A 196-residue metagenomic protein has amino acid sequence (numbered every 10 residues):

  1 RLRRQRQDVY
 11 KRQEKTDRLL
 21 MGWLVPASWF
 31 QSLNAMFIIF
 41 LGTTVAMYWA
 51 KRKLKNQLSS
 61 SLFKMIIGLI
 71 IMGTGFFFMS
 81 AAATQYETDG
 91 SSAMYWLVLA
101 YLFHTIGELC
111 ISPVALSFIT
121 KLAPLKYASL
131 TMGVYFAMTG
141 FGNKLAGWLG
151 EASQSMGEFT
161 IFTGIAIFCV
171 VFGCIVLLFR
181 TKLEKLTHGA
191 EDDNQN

Functional and structural regions predicted by a protein language model:
R1-R6, Y10: Single conserved hydrophobic/aromatic residue that forms the stacking wall/gate of nucleotide- or nucleobase-binding
W23-K53, G68-G75: Transmembrane alpha-helices of Major Facilitator/SLC transporters
L24, L125-V134: Loop-to-transmembrane helix entry/capping segments in MFS-fold secondary transporters and related SLC/MFSD carriers
N34-A35, V134-A146: Glycine-rich segments within core transmembrane alpha-helices of 12-TM secondary carriers
I67-D89: C-terminal ends and interior cores of transmembrane alpha-helices in multi-pass membrane transporters/permeases
T88-C110: Hydrophobic core of transmembrane alpha-helices in multi-pass small-molecule transporters, especially MFS/SLC-type
L109-A123: Intracellular juxtamembrane helix-capping segments at the cytosolic ends of symmetry-related transmembrane helices
F159-T181: Symmetry-related core transmembrane helices of the 12-TM Major Facilitator Superfamily/SLC fold
